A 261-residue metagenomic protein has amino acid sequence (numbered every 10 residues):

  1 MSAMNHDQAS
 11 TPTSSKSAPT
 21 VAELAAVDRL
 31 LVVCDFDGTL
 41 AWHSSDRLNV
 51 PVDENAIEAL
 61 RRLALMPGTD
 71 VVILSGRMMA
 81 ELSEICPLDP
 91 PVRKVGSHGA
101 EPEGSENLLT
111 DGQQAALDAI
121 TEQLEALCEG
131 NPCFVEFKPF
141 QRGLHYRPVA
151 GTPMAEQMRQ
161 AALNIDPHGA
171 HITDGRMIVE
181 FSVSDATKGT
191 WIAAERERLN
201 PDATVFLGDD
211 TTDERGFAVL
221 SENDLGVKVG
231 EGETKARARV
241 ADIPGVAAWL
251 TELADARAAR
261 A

Functional and structural regions predicted by a protein language model:
M1-F36, L40-L48, N55, P87 (+1 more regions): Non-catalytic pre-domain segments flanking phosphatase-related domains
S2-S14, V27, D53, S184 (+1 more regions): Mg2+-dependent phosphoryl-transfer enzymes with acidic/Ser/Thr/Gly-rich catalytic loops
L30-V32, V92, T204: The start of beta-strands in P-loop NTPase/AAA+ ATPase cores
V50-K138: Active-site phosphate-binding/coordination module
L88-P90, H168, E222-N223, K235: Short, structured coil segments at secondary-structure junctions
V95-A119, H171-P201: Substrate-recognition "cap/lid" segment bordering the active-site pocket of phosphatases
I120-L124, A155-I165: Short amphipathic alpha-helices in soluble, non-transmembrane regions that often serve as interface/regulatory elements
V135-V149, A170-S182: Charged, glycine-interspersed solvent-exposed loop segments at helix/strand-loop junctions that cap or gate access
